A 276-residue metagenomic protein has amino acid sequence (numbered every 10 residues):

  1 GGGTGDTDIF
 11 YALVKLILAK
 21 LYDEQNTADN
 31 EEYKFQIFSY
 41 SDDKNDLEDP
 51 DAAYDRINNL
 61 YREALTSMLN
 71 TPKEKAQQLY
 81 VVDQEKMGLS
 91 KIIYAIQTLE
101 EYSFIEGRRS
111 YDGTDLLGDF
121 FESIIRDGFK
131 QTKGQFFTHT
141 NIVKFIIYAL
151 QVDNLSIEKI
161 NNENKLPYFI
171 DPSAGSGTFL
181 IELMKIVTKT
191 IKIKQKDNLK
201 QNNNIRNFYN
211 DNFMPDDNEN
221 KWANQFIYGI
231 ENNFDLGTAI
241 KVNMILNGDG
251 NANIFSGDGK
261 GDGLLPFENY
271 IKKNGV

Functional and structural regions predicted by a protein language model:
G1, K272-V276: Short, intrinsically disordered, charge-balanced linker/junction segments flanking boundaries in proteins
G1-D29, Y33: Accessory nucleic-acid engagement/destabilization modules that flank
G1-T4, Q97-F104, F169: Short amphipathic alpha-helical segments and their helix-coil junctions
G3-D8, E106-S110, T132-F136, I230: Short, charged/polar micro-motifs that form catalytic or ligand-binding hotspots
T7-L16, I93, T114, G118 (+4 more regions): Non-catalytic, well-ordered alpha-helical scaffold segments
L18, Q25-F129: Long recognition/docking surfaces used for binding and targeting
G118-Y148, V152: Class I SAM-dependent transferase core
H139-K273: Conserved S-adenosyl-L-methionine
